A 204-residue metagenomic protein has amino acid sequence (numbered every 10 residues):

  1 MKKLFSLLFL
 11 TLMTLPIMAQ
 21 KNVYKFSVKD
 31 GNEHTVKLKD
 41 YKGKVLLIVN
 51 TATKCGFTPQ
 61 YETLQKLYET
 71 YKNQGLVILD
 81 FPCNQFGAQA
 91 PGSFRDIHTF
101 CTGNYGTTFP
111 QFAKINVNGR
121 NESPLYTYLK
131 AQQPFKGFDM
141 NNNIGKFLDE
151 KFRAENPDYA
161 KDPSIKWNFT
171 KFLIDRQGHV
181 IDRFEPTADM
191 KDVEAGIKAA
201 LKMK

Functional and structural regions predicted by a protein language model:
M1-K21: Bacterial Sec-dependent N-terminal signal peptides
M18-K39: N-terminal "domain-start" segment that seeds a small globular fold
D30, N50-K54: Amphipathic alpha-helical repeat scaffolds
K44-V45, T53-K54, T58-P82, C101-Y105: Conserved helix-turn-beta segment immediately C-terminal to the redox Cys motif in thioredoxin-like folds
G75-G92, T108-G119: Thiol-based oxidoreductase modules, predominantly thioredoxin-like and allied folds used for disulfide exchange
G106-P186: Thiol/selenol-based redox catalytic cores and closely related redox-interacting motifs
D182-M203: Non-catalytic, surface beta->alpha helical segment in thiol-disulfide oxidoreductase systems
